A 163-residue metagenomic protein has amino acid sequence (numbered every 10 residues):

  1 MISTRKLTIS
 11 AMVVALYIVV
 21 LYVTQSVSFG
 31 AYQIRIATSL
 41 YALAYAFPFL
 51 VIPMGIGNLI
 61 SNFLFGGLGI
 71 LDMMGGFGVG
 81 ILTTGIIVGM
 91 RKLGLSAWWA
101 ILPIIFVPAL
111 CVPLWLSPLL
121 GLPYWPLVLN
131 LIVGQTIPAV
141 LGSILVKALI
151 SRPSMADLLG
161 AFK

Functional and structural regions predicted by a protein language model:
M1-Y45, F49-I52: Hydrophobic transmembrane alpha-helices
L16-Y22, M54-N62, V112-L114: Membrane-embedded alpha-helical segments in integral membrane proteins
S26-Y32, I60-K163: Membrane-embedded alpha-helical hairpins and interfacial helices in multi-pass inner-membrane proteins
A44-Y45, F49-L68: Membrane-helix boundary elements
